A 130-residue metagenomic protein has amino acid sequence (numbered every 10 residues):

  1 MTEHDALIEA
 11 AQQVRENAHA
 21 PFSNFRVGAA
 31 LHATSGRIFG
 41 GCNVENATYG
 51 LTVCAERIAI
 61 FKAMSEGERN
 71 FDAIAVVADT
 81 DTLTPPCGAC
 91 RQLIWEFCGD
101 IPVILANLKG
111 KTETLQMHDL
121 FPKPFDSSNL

Functional and structural regions predicted by a protein language model:
T2-N17, E66-L130: C-terminal binding/interaction regions
H19-F22: Short Gly/Pro-enriched turn/cap motifs at secondary-structure boundaries
N24-A33: Short beta-strand scaffold segments in enzyme catalytic cores
R26, N43, A75: Conserved beta-strand segments that form the floor/walls of ligand-binding pockets within enzyme and binding domains
R37-I38, T112: Hydrophobic "anchor" residues
G40-G41, L105: General beta-strand structural signal in soluble alpha/beta enzymes
C42-I58: Compact, glycine-rich, soluble single-domain proteins
I58, K62-E66: Feature captures the catalytic cores and cofactor-binding loops of soluble hydro-lyases/lyases that act on carboxylate
